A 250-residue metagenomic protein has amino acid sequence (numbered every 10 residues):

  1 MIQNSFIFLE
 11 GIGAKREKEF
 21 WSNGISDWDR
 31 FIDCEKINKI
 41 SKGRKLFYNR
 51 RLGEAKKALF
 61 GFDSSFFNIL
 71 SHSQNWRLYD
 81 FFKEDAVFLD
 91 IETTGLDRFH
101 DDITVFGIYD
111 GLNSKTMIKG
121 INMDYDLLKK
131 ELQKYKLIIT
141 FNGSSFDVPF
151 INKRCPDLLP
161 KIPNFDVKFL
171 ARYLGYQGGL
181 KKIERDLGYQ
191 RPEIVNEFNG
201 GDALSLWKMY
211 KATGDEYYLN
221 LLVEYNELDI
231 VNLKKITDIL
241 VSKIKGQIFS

Functional and structural regions predicted by a protein language model:
M1-F82: N-terminal accessory regions of nucleic-acid-interacting proteins
G24, C155, L240: Active-site catalytic pocket residues across diverse enzymes, especially alpha/beta-hydrolases
D27, D124, F146-D147, D229-N232: Short phosphate-engaging motifs
F67-L137: Conserved RNase H-like, two-metal-ion catalytic cores of nucleic-acid enzymes
D90-E92, D147, D166, D229: Acidic active-site catalytic centers that drive phospho-/nucleotidyl reactions and related ester hydrolyses
H100-D101, I151-K153, D238: Short amphipathic alpha-helical segments
V105-I108, L112-Q190: Conserved DEDDh/DEDDy metal-dependent 3′-5′ exonuclease domain
G188-S250: Acidic, Mg2+-coordinating catalytic module of metal-dependent nucleases/exonucleases that use a two-metal-ion mechanism
